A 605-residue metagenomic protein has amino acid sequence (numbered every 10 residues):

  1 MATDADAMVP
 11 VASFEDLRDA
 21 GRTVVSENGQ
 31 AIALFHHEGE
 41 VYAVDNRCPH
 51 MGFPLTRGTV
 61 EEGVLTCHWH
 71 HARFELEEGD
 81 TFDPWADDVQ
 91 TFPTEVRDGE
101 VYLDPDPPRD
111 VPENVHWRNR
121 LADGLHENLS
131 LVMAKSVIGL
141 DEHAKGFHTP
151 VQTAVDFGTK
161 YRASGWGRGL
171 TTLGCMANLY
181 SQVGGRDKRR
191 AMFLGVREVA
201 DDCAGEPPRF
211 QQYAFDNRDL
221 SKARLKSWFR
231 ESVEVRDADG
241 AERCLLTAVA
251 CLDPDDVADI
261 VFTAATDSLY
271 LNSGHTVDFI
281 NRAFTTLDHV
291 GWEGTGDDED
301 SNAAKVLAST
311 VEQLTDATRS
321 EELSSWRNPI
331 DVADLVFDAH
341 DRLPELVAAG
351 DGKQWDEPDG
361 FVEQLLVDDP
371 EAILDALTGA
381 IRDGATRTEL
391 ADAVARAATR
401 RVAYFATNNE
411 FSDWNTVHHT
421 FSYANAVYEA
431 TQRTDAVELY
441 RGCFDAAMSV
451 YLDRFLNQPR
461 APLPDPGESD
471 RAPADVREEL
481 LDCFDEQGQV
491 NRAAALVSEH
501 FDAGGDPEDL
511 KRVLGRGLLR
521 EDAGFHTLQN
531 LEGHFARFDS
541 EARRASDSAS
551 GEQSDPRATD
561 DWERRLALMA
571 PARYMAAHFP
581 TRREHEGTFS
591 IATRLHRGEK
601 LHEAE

Functional and structural regions predicted by a protein language model:
M1-E62, E75, Q90-N119: N-terminal pre-ligand scaffold of iron-sulfur
N46, L65, N281: Short alpha-helical basic/polar micro-motif
C48, C67-H70: Short cysteine clusters
E62-H68, T81-Q90: Short cysteine/histidine-rich metal-coordination sites, predominantly Zn2+-binding motifs
R73, D80, V96, V183-D187: Glycine-rich, N-terminal phosphate-binding loop and its surrounding beta-alpha-beta segment
L103-E605: Mature, well-folded catalytic/scaffold domains that follow N-terminal targeting or propeptide regions
